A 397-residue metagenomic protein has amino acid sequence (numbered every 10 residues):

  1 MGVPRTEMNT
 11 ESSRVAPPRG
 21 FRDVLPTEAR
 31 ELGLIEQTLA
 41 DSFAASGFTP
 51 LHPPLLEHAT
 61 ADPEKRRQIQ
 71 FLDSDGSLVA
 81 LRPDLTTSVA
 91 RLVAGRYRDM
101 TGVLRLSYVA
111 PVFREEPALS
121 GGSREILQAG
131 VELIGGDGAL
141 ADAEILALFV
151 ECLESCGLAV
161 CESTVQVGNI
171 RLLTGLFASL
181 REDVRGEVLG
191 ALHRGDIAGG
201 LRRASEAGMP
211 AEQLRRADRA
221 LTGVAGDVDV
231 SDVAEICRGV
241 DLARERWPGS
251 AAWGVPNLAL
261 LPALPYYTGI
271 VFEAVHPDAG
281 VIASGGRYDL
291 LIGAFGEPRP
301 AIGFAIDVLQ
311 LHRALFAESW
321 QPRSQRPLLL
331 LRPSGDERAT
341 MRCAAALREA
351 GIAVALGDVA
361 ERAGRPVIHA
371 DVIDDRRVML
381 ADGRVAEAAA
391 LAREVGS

Functional and structural regions predicted by a protein language model:
G2-T87, A143: TRNA-binding/sensing appendages of the translation machinery
E28, L34-A45, E57-H58, S88-R98 (+2 more regions): Positively charged, Gly/Ser-enriched RNA/tRNA-binding surfaces
P53-L55, T164-N169, D358: Acidic carboxylate-rich catalytic motifs and surrounding loops in phosphoryl-/glycosyl-chemistry enzymes
I69-G76, L180-R203, D278: Acidic, His- and aromatic-enriched active-site or binding-groove loops in soluble protein domains that engage sugars
V167-L180: Short, conserved secondary-structure transition motifs
